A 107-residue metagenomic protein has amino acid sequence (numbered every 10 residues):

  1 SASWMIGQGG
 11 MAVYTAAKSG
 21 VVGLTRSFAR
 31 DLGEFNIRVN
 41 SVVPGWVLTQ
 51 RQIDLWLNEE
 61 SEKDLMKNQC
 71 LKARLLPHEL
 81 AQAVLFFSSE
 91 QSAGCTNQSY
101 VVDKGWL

Functional and structural regions predicted by a protein language model:
S1: Residue(s) in the substrate-gating loop at a strand-loop-helix junction that position the organic substrate next
I6-A12, E34-F35, K72: Active-site loop immediately N-terminal to the catalytic Tyr-X3-Lys motif of short-chain dehydrogenase/reductase
Y14, V22: Catalytic tyrosine of NAD(P)H-dependent dehydrogenase/reductases that use a Tyr as the general acid/base
A17, T25: Active-site helix of classical SDR
R30-E34, A93: Alpha-helical segment proximal to the catalytic Tyr-Lys
E34, W46-Q69: A glycine/serine/threonine-rich, flexible loop-to-helix segment that serves as the NAD(P) cofactor-binding "lid"
R38-L48, S88, V101-D103: Conserved SDR Rossmann-fold cofactor-binding beta-strand/turn motif
R74-V102: C-terminal substrate-recognition "lid" of short-chain dehydrogenase/reductases
